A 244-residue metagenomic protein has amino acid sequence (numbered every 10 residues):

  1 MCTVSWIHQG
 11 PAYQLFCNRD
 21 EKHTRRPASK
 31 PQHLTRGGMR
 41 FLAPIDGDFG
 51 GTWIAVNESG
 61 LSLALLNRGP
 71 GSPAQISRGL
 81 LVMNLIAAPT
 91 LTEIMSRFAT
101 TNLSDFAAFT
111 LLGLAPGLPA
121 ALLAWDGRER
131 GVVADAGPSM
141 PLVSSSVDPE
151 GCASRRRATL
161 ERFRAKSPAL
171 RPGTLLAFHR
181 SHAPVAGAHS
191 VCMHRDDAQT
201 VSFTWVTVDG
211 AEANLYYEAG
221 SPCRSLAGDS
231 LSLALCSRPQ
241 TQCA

Functional and structural regions predicted by a protein language model:
M1-A244: N-terminal nucleophile
